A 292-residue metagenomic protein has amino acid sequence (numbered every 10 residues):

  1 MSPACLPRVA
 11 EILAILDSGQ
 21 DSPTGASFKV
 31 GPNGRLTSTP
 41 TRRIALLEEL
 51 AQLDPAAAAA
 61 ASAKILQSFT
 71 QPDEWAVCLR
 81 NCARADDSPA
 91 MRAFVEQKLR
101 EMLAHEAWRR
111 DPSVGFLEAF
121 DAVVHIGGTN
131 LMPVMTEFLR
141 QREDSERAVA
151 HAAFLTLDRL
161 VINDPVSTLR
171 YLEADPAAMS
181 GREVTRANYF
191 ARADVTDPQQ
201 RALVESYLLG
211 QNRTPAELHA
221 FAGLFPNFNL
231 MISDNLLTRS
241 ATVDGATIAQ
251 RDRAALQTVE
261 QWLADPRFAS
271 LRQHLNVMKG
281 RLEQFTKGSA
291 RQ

Functional and structural regions predicted by a protein language model:
M1, R43-L50, E74-D86, P112-I126 (+3 more regions): Amphipathic alpha-helical elements of HEAT/ARM-like alpha-solenoid repeat scaffolds that form extended
M1-R140, L237-Q292: Extended repeat-based scaffolds of very large eukaryotic assembly and lipid-transport proteins
L16, F69, E106, G127-L131 (+4 more regions): Helix-turn/linker elements and helix-coil junctions of extended alpha-helical scaffolds
I65-L66, V95-L103, M135-E143, T168-P176 (+1 more regions): Extended amphipathic alpha-helical scaffolding regions
L103, A107, D158, A174 (+1 more regions): Alpha-helical adaptor scaffolds
N163, L172-Q292: Long, ordered, amphipathic alpha-helical scaffolds
